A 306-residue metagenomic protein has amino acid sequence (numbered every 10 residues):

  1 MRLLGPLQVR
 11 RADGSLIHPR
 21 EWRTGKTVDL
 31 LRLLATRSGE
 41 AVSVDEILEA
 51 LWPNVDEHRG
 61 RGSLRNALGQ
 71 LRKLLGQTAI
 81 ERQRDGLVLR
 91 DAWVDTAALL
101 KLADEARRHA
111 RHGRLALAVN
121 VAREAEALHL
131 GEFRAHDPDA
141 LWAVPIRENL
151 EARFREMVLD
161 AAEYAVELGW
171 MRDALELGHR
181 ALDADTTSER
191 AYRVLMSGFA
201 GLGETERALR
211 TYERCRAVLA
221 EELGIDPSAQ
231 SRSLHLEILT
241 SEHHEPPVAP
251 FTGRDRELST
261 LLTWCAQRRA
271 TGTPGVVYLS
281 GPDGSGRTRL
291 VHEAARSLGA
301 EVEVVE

Functional and structural regions predicted by a protein language model:
V9, L31: Gly/Thr-rich phosphate-binding loop signature of adenosyl cofactor/nucleotide-binding cores
L16-T27, L33-E40, W52-G62, N66 (+3 more regions): Intrinsically disordered, charged and Pro/Gly-enriched terminal/linker segments that flank large helical-solenoid
E46-L48: A short acidic, leucine-rich amphipathic alpha-helix
R65-R72, H292: Short, hydrophobic-biased segments on the C-terminal half of alpha helices that form "recognition helices"
A266-P274: Phosphate-binding P-loop
L279: Hydrophobic anchor at the beta1->P-loop junction of P-loop NTPases
P282-E306: P-loop NTPase Walker A phosphate-binding motif
